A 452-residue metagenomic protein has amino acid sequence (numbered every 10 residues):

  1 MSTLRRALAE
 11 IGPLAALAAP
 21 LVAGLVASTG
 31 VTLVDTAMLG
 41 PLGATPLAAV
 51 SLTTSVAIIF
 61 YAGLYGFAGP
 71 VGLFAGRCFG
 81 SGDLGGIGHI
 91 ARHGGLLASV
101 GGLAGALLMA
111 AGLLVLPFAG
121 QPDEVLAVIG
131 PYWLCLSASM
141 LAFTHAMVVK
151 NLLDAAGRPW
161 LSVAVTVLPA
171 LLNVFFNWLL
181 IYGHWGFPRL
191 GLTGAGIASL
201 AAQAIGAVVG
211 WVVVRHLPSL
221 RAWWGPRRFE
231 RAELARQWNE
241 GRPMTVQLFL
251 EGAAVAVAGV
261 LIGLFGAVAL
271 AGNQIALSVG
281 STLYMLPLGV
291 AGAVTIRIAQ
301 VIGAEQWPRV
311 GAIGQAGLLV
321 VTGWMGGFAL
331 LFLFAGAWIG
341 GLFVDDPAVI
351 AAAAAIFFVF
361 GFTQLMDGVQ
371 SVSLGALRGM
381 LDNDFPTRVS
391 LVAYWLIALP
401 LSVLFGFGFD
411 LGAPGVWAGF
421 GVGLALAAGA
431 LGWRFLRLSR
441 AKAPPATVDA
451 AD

Functional and structural regions predicted by a protein language model:
M1-L21, A75-L141, L172, F187-R242 (+2 more regions): Short alpha-helical transmembrane segments in multi-pass integral membrane proteins
A16-D35, C135, A146, P169 (+5 more regions): Transmembrane helical elements of multi-pass membrane transporters/channels
L21, L25, T36-A37, T54 (+16 more regions): Transmembrane alpha-helix boundary and packing residues in multipass membrane permease domains and related
V26-A48, P117-D123, L179-L190, F249-T282 (+2 more regions): Helix-terminus/linker motif at the lipid-water interface of multi-pass membrane proteins
A44-S55, W133, G196, A267-T282 (+2 more regions): Small-residue hotspots at the loop-to-helix junctions and early N-terminal turns of transmembrane alpha-helices
L47-A106, A110, F143-A155, S162 (+3 more regions): Small-residue-rich hydrophobic transmembrane alpha-helices
Y65-A68, L136-A155, S162-N173, A195-W211 (+6 more regions): Short runs within selected transmembrane alpha-helices of multi-pass transporters and secretion channels
